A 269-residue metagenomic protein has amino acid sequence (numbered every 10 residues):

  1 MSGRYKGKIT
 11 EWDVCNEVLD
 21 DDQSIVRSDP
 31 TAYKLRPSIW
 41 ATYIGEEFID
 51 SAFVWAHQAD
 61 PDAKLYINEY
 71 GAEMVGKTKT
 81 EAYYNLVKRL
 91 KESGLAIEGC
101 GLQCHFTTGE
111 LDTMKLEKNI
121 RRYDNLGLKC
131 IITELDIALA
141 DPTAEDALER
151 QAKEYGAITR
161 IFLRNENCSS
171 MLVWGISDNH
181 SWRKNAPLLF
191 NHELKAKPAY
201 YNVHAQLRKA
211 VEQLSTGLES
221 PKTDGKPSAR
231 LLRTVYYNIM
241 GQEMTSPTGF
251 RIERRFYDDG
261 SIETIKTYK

Functional and structural regions predicted by a protein language model:
R4, D13, E17-Y43, A52-W55 (+1 more regions): Aromatic-rich peripheral "rim/lid" segments of glycoside hydrolase catalytic domains that contact and position glycan
N16, A59-E69, Y83-L111, L126-L139: Aromatic- and acid-rich polysaccharide-binding/catalytic face of secreted or lumenal carbohydrate-active enzymes
A41-E47, E73-Y83, F106-M114, K153: Active-site glycine- and acidic-residue-rich loops that bind and position anionic ligands or nucleotide-like cofactors
E193-K195, G241, G260: Detector for glycine-centered tight turns/loop "hinges" at secondary-structure junctions
E212-E243: Residue-level detector of functionally pivotal "anchor" positions at catalytic/ligand-binding pockets or at interdomain
T234, T248-I252: A short acidic/small-residue loop/turn micro-motif
R251-K269: C-terminal tail/sorting-segment detector
